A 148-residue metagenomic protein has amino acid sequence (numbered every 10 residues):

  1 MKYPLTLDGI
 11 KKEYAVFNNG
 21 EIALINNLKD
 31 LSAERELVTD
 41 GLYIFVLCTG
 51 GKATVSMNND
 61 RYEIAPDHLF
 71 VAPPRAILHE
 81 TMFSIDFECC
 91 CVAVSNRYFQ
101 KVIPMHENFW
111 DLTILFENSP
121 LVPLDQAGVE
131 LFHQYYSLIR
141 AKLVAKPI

Functional and structural regions predicted by a protein language model:
M1-E63: Generic protein-terminus/edge-of-domain signal
N59-P73: Short acidic-glycine-tyrosine-enriched beta hairpin
A72-P73, V94, L124: A conserved hydrophobic position in a structured secondary element of the catalytic/binding core that shapes
P73-I77, E117: Short acidic (Asp/Glu) patches
A76-R97, H106: Ligand-binding loop in jelly-roll beta-barrel domains
R97-T113: Double-stranded beta-helix
T113-I148: Amphipathic alpha-helical segments enriched in hydrophobic/aromatic residues interleaved with Lys/Arg
